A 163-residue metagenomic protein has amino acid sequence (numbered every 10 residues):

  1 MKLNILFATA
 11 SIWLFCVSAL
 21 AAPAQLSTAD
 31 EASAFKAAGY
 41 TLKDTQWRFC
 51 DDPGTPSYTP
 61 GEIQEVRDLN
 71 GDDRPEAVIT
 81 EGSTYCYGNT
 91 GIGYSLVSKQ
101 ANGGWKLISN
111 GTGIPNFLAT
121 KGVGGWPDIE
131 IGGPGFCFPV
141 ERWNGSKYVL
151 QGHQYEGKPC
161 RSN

Functional and structural regions predicted by a protein language model:
L3-I5, L20-Y40, F117-N163: Acidic, small-residue rich beta-repeat scaffolds with periodic aromatic anchors
A8-V17: Bacterial N-terminal signal peptides
A21-G82, G88-G91, N163: Flexible low-complexity loop/turn motifs enriched in small/helix-breaking residues
T59-G71, G113-D128: Beta-propeller blade termini
L69-G82, L96, G122-G133: Acidic/hydrophobic-patterned starts of short beta strands in beta-sheet-rich repeat architectures
Y85-S95, F136-R142: Structural motif
L96-S98, G104-N110, R142-G152: Surface-exposed loop/turn elements that mediate protein-protein interactions on large endomembrane-trafficking
